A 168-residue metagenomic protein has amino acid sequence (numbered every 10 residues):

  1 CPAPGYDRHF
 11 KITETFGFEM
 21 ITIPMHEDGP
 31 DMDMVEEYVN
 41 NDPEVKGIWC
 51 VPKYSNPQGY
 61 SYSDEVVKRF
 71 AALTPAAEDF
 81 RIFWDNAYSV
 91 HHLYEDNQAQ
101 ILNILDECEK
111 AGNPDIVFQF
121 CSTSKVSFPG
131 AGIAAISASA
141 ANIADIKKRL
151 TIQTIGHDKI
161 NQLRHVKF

Functional and structural regions predicted by a protein language model:
C1, I82, L150: Catalytic cores of transferase enzymes with a strong primary signal for eukaryotic protein kinases
C1-E78, S89-G112: Conserved core of the PLP fold type I
G47, R81, F118: Hydrophobic "anchor" residues on beta-strands that sit immediately upstream of conserved functional sites
D85-N86: Walker B catalytic acidic pair
D106-F168: Conserved core segment of the aminotransferase class I/II
